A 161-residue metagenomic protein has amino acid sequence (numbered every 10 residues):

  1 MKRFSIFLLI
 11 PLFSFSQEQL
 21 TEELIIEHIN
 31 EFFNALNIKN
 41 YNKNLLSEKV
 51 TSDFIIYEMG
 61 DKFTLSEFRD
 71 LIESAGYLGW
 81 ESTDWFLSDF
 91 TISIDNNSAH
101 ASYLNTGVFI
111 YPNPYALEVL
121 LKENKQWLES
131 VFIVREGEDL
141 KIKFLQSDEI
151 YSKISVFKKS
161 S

Functional and structural regions predicted by a protein language model:
K2-L8: Sec-dependent signal peptide recognition, specifically the positively charged N-region followed immediately by
P11-K49, S161: Short, low-complexity N-terminal intrinsically disordered segments enriched in polar/charged residues
F32, N42-S47, F54, F68 (+2 more regions): Hydrophobic pocket/interface hotspot
V50, N105-G107, Q146-E149: Short beta-strand segments enriched in hydrophobic/aromatic residues within well-folded beta-rich domains
S52-T64, L78-W80: A short gly/proline-enriched turn/hairpin at secondary-structure junctions
L71-V119: Surface-exposed, charged secondary-structure patches
L120-K159: Short beta-strand edge/turn micro-motifs at domain boundaries
